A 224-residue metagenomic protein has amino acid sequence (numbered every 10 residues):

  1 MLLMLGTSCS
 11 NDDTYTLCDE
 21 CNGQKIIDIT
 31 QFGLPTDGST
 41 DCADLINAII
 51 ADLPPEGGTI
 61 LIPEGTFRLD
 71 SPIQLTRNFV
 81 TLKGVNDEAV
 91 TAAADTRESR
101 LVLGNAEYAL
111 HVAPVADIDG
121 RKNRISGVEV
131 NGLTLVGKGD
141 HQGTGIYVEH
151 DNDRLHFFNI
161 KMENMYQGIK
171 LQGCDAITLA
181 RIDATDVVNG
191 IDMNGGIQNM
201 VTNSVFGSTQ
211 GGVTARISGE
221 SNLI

Functional and structural regions predicted by a protein language model:
L5-G23: Bacterial Sec-dependent N-terminal signal peptides
K25-Q31, D44-D70, V80-D87: Glycine-rich repeat segments that build the extracellular carbohydrate-interaction surface of secreted and virion
D28, L34-L45, V80-T144: Right-handed parallel beta-helix/beta-spiral solenoid domain characteristic of secreted/periplasmic
I50-A51, D117-N123, L135-F157, Y166-G168: Right-handed parallel beta-helix
I50-P54, Q74, M162, A184: Residue-level signal for alpha-helix termini/capping positions
G58, D70-P72, T91-D95, L103-A109 (+4 more regions): Short glycine/acidic-rich loop motifs that flank beta-strands on beta-rich extracellular proteins
F79-N86, S126-G137, D153-Y166, D175-N189 (+1 more regions): Right-handed parallel beta-helix
